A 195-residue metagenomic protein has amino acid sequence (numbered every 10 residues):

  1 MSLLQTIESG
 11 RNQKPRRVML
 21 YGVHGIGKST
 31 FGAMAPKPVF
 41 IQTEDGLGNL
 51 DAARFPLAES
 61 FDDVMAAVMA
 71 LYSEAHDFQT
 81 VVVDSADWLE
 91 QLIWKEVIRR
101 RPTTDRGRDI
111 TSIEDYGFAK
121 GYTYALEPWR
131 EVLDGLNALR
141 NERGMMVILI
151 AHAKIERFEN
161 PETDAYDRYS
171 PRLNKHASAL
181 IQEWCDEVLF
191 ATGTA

Functional and structural regions predicted by a protein language model:
S2-V97: Conserved P-loop
N12-V18, L50-L57, E114-Y124, P161-A165: Short, basic, glycine/proline-bearing loop/turn elements
A67, L89-L92, G135, L180 (+1 more regions): Alpha-helical scaffold elements adjacent to nucleotide-binding pockets in ATP/GTP-utilizing enzyme cores
D77-T80, E142-L149: Loop/turn-to-beta-strand initiation segments
V83-G121, P161-D164: Conserved P-loop NTPase nucleotide-binding/switch module
D109-R130, S170-N174, S178: A short acidic, glycine-rich active-site loop that binds or catalyzes chemistry on phosphate/adenosine moieties
E131-R143: Catalytic-core regions built around general acid/base machinery
V147-A195: Phosphate-binding/switch region of NTP-binding enzymes
